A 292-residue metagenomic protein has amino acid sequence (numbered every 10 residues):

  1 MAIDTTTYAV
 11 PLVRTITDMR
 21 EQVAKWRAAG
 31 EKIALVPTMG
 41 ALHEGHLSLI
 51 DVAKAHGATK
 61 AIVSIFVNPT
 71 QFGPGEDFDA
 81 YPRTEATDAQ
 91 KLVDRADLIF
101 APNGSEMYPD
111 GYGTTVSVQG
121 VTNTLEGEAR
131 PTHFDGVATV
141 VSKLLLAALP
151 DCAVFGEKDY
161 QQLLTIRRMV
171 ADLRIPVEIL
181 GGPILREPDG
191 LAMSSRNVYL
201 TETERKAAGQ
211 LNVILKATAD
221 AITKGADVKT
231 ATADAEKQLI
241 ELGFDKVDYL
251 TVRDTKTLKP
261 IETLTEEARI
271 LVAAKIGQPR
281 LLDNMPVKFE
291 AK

Functional and structural regions predicted by a protein language model:
A2-D245, R253-T257, M285-P286: Nucleotidyltransferase catalytic core that binds NTPs
K237-R280: Acidic/histidine-rich
P279-R280, N284-V287: Structured C-terminal cap/extension of enzyme domains
K288-K292: Generic C-terminal helix-cap and adjacent flexible tail
